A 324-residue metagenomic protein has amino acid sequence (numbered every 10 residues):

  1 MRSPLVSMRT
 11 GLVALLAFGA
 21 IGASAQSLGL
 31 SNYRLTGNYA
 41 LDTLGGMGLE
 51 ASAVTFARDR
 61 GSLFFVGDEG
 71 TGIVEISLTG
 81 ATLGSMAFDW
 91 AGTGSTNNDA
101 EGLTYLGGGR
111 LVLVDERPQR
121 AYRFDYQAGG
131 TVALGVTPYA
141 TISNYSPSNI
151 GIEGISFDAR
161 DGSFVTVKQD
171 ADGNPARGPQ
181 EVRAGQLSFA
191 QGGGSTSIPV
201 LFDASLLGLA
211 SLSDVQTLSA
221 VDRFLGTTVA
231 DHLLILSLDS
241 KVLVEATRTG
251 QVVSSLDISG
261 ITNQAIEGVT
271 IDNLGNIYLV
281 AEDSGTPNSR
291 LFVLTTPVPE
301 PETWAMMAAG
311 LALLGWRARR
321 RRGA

Functional and structural regions predicted by a protein language model:
R2, I258, G310-L314: Helix-centric, low-specificity signal for extended rod-like, repetitive segments
R2-L12: Bacterial N-terminal signal peptides that target proteins for export
R9, L294-T295, E302: Intrinsically disordered/low-complexity terminal segments and short unstructured peptides
G11-G19: Bacterial N-terminal signal peptides
I21-A25: Sec/Tat signal peptide C-region and signal peptidase I cleavage site
Q26-P297: Sequence/structural signature of beta-propeller domains
E300-A318: A short, hydrophobic C-terminal helix/tail in secreted or cell-surface proteins
R321-A324: Short, charged juxtamembrane terminal tails flanking transmembrane helices
